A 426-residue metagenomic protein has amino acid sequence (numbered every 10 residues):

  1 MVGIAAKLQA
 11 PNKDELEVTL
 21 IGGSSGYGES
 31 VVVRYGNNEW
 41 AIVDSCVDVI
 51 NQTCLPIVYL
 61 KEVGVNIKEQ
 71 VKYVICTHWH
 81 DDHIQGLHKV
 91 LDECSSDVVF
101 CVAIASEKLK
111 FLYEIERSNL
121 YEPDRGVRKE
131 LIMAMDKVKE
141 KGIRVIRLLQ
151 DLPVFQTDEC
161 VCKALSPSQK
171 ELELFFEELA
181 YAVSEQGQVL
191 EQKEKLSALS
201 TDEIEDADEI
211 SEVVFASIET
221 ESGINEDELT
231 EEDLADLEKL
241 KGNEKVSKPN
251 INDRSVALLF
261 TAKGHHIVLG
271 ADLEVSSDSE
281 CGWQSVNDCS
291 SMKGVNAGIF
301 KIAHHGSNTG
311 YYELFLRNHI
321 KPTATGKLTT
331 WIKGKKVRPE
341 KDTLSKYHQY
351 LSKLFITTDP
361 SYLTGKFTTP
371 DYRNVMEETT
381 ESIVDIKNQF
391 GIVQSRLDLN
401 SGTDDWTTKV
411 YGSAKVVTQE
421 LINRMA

Functional and structural regions predicted by a protein language model:
V2-E17, D92-H266, E274-S276, Q349 (+2 more regions): Flexible, acidic/histidine-containing loops and adjacent segments that form or flank the divalent-metal
I4-V63, I67-K68, I251-S279: Conserved beta-strand hairpin/beta-sheet module of binuclear metal-dependent hydrolase folds, prominently
G23, D44-V47, W79, D151 (+4 more regions): Active-site metal-binding loops of divalent metal-dependent hydrolases
V32, A41-D44, K72-C76, V98-V102 (+5 more regions): Structural recognition of the beta-strand scaffold that forms the well-ordered cores of secreted hydrolase catalytic
G36-V74, K89, F175-A182, Q186-S197 (+1 more regions): Pre-active-site segment of Zn-dependent metallo-hydrolases
Q52-C101, C289-S307, I320-G326: Active-site metal-binding motif and surrounding structural segment of the metallo-beta-lactamase
Q52-K61, L120-M135, S279-C289, V337-Y347: Well-ordered, non-membrane alpha-helical segments in soluble/globular domains
S106, K110, D288-T380: Long, structured stretches of catalytic cores involved in phosphate-ester chemistry, encompassing
